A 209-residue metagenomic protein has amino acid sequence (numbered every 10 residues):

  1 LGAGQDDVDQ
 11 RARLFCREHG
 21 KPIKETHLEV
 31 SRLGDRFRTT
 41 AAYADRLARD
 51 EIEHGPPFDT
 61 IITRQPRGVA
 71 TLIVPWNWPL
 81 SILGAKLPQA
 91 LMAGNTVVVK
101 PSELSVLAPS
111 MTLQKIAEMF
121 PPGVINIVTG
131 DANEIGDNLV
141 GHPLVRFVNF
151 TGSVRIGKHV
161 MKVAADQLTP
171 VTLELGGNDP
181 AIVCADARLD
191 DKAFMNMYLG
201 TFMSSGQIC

Functional and structural regions predicted by a protein language model:
L1-F58: N-terminal Rossmann-like NAD(P)+-binding subdomain of aldehyde/semialdehyde dehydrogenases
F15, F37, G94, I125 (+2 more regions): Residue-level signal for inorganic ion chemistry
D50-G123, R146, L168: Conserved small-residue-rich beta-alpha loop and adjacent elements that most often cradle the phosphate/pyrophosphate
D59-T60, I127-R146: A structured beta-alpha segment of the ubiquitous adenosine-cofactor-binding alpha/beta core
A70, N77, D131-N138, G152-H159: Beta-loop-alpha module in the N-terminal Rossmann-like domain of NAD(P)-dependent dehydrogenases, especially those
L87-P88, G136, G157, F194: Generic hydrophobic/aromatic pocket-lining and core-packing "Φ" positions
N95, K100-S102, T129, T151 (+1 more regions): Short beta->alpha connector loops at strand-helix junctions that form conserved, small/polar/Pro-enriched
G141, F147, R155-C209: ALDH superfamily catalytic-core signature
